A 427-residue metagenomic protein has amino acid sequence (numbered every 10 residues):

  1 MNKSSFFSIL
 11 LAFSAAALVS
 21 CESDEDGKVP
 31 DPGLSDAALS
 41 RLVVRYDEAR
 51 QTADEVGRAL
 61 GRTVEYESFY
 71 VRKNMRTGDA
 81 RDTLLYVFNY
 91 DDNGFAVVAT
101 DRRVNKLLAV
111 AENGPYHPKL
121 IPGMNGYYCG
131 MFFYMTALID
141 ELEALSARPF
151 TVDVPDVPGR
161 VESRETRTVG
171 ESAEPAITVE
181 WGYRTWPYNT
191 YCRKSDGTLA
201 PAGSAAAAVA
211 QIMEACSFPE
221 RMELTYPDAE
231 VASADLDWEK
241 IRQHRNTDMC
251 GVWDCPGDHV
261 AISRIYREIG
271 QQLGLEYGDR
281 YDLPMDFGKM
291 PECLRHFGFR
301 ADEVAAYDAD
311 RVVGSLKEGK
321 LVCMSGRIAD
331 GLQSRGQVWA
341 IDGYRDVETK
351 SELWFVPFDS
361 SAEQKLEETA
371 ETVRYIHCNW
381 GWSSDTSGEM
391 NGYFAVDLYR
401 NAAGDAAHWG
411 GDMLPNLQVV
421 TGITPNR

Functional and structural regions predicted by a protein language model:
M1-I9: Bacterial N-terminal signal peptides that target proteins for export
A17-S20: C-terminal motif of bacterial Sec signal peptides marking the signal peptidase cleavage site
E22-E25: Bacterial signal peptide processing site
G33-A49, R72, D79, L84-V87 (+5 more regions): Noncatalytic regulatory segments and standalone regulatory/sensor domains
A38-L85, N89-Y90, R102, L294 (+3 more regions): Segments that shape or occlude catalytic/ligand-binding pockets
R72-D92, R300-R374: Active-site-adjacent substructure of cysteine-protease-like catalytic cores
V87-N89, A96-V97, G203-E214, I265-E268 (+5 more regions): Structural recognition of the beta-strand scaffold that forms the well-ordered cores of secreted hydrolase catalytic
L107-R280: Active-site-adjacent structural segments surrounding the nucleophilic cysteine of cysteine proteases and isopeptidases
